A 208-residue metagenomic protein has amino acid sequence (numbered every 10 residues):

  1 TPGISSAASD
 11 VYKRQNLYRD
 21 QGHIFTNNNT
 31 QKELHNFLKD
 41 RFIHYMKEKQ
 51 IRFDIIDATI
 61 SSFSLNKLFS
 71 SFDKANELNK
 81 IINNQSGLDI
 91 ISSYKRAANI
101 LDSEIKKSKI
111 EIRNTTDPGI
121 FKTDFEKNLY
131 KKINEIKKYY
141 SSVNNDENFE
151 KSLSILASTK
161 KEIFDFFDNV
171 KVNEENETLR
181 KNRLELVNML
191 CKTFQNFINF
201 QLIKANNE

Functional and structural regions predicted by a protein language model:
S6-E208: Amphipathic alpha-helical "coupling" segments that flank catalytic cores
